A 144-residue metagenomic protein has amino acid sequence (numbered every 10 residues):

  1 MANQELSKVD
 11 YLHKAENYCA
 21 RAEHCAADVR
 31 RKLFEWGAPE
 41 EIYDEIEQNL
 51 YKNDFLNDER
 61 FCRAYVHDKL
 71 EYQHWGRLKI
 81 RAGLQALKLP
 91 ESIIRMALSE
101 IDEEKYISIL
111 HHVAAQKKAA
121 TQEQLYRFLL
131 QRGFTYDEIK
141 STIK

Functional and structural regions predicted by a protein language model:
M1-K144: An alpha-helical, amphipathic repeat domain used for nucleic-acid recognition, typified by the mTERF helical solenoid
